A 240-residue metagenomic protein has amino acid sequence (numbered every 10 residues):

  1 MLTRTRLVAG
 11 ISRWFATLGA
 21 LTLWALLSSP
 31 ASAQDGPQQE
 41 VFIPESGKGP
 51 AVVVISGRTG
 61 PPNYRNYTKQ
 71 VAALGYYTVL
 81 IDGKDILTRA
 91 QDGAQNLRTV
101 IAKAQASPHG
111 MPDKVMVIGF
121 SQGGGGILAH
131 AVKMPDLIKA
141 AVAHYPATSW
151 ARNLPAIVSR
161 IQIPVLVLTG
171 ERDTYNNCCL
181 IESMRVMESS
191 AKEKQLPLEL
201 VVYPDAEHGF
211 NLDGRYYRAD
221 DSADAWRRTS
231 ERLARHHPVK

Functional and structural regions predicted by a protein language model:
K48-G57: Short beta-strand element of the alpha/beta-hydrolase
N63-I81: Short amphipathic alpha-helix adjacent to the substrate-entry channel of hydrolases
A72, E171-E199, A206: Active-site-adjacent alpha-helix of alpha/beta-hydrolase-fold enzymes
T88-P108: Alpha/beta-hydrolase active-site loop
H109-S121: Alpha/beta-hydrolase fold nucleophile elbow
G124-P135, A141: Short glycine-enriched nucleophile-adjacent loop and the immediately C-terminal alpha-helix near the catalytic center
I161, V167-T169: Short beta-strand/loop motif that positions the catalytic acidic residue of the alpha/beta-hydrolase fold
K194-K240: C-terminal catalytic histidine-bearing segment of alpha/beta-hydrolase fold enzymes
